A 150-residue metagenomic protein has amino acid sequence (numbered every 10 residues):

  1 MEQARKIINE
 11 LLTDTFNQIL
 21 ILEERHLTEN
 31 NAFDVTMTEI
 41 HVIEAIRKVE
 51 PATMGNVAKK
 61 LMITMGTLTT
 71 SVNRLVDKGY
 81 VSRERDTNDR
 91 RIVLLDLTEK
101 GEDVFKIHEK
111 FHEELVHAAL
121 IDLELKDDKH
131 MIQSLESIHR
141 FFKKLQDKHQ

Functional and structural regions predicted by a protein language model:
M1-F33: N-terminal leader segment of winged-helix/HTH proteins
Q3-I7, T15, K110-Q150: Terminal interaction helix/tail motif
N17, I21-E24, D77, I121 (+1 more regions): Regular, well-ordered alpha-helical segments
E24-T64: N-terminal helix-turn-helix DNA-binding core of bacterial DNA-binding proteins
E44-K48, E109, E136: Short, locally clustered residues in the helix-turn-helix/winged-helix DNA-binding domain
N73-H130: Charged, amphipathic alpha-helical coiled-coil/dimerization segments
